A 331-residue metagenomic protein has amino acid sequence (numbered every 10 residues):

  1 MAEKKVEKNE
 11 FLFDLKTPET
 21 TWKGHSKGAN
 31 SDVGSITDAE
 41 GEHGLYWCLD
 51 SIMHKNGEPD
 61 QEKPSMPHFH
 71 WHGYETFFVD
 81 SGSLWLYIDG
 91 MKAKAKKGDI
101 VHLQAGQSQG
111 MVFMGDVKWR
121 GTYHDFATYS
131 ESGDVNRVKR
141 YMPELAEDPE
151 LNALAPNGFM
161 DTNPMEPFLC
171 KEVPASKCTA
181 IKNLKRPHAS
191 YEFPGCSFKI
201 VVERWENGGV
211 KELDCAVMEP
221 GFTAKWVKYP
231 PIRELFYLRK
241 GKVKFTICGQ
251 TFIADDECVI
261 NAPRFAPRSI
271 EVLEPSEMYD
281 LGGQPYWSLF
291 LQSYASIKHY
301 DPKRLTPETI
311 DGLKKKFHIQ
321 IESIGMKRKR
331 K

Functional and structural regions predicted by a protein language model:
M1-K55, R140, E144-K211, K225 (+1 more regions): A short, N-terminal "cap"/entry segment at the start of jelly-roll beta-barrel domains of the cupin/DSBH fold
D38-W47, E58-T76, D89, E203-E212 (+2 more regions): A short beta-loop-beta micro-motif enriched in histidine and acidic residues
H72, M91, Q107-S108, F222 (+5 more regions): A generic "binding-loop/recognition-motif" signal
T76, G90-G106, G249-P267: Short acidic-glycine-tyrosine-enriched beta hairpin
T76, S83-W85, S108, K118 (+5 more regions): Structural motif
D80-S81, K97, R239-K240, D256 (+1 more regions): A cytosolic small-molecule/anion-sensing beta-strand core signal
H102, M114-N136, N261-A262, E274-Q292: A short hydrophobic beta-strand segment most commonly corresponding to one strand of the jelly-roll/cupin
H299-K303: Charged, low-complexity interaction regions
